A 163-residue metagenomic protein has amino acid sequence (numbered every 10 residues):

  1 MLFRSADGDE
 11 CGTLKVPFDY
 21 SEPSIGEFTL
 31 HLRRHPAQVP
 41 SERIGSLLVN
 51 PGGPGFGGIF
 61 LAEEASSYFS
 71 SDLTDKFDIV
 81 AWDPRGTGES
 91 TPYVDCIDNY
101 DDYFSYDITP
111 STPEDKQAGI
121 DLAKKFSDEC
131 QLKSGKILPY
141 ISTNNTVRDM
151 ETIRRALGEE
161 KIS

Functional and structural regions predicted by a protein language model:
F3-S163: Gly/Pro-rich cap/lid or specificity-loop segments adjacent to the active site
